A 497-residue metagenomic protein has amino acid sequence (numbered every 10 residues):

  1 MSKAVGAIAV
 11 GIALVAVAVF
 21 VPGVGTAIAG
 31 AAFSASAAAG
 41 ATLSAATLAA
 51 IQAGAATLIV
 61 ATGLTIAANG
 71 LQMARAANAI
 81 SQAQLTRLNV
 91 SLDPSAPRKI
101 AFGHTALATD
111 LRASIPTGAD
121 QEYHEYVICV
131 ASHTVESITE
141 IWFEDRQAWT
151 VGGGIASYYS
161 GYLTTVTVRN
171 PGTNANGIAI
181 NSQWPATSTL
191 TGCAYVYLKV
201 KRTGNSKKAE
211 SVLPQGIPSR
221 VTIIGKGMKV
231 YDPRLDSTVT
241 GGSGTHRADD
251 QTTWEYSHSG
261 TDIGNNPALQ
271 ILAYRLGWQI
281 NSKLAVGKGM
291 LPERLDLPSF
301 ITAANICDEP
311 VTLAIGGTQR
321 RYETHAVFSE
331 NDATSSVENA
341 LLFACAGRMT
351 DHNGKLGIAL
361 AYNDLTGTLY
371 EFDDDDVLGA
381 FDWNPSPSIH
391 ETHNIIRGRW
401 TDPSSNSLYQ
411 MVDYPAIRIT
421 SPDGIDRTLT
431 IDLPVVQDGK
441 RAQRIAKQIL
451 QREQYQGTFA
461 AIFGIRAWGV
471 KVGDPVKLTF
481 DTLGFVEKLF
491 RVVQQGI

Functional and structural regions predicted by a protein language model:
M1-A4, I8-V15, V19, G25 (+3 more regions): Polar, S/T/G-rich
F20-S34: Membrane-helix interface motif
A45-I59: Hydrophobic alpha-helical transmembrane segments
H133-I138, R146, E371-L433: Acidic, small/polar-enriched beta strand-loop surface segments
Q147-G152, T366-T368, S407-Y409, V486-E487: Surface-exposed loop/edge segments in extracytoplasmic proteins
T302-N353, I419-I497: An acidic/polar, Gly/Ser/Thr-rich interaction patch typically located in mid-to-C-terminal regions of proteins
L356-G357: Extended, well-folded interaction surfaces typified by the phenylalanyl-tRNA synthetase beta subunit core
L360, W400-D402, Q494: Flexible glycine-/small-residue-rich
